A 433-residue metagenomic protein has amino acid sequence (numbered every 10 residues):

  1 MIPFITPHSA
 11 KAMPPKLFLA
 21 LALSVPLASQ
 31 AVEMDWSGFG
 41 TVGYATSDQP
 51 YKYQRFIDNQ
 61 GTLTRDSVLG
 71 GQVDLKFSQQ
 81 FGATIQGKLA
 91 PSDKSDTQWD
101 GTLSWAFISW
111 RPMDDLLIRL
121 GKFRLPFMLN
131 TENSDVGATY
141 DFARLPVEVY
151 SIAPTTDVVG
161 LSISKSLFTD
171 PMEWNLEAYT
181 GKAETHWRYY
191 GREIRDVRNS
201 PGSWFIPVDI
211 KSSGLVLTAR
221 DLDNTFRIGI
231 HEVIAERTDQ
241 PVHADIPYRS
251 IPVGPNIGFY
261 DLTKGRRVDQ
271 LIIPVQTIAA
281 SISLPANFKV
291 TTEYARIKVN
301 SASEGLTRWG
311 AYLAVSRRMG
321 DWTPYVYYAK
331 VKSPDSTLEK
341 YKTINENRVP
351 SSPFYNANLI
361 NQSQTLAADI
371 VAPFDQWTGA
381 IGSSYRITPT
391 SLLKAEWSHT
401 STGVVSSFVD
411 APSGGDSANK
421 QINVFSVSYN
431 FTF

Functional and structural regions predicted by a protein language model:
I2-Q30: Gram-negative bacterial Sec-dependent N-terminal signal peptides
A31-K52, N423: Transmembrane beta-strand segments of Gram-negative outer membrane beta-barrel proteins
E33-F39, G43, Q60-H186, S213 (+3 more regions): Outer membrane beta-barrel
G43-Q49, K88-K94, F127-L129, R144-V147 (+6 more regions): Sequence/structural signature of outer-membrane beta-barrel proteins
A45-S67, G191-W204, A411-G414: Surface-exposed strand-loop-strand hairpins of Gram-negative outer-membrane beta-barrel proteins
T62-L69, D100-S104, T155-V159, D209-S213 (+4 more regions): Residues that define the transmembrane beta-barrel architecture of outer-membrane proteins
Q86-L103, Y150-A153, I194-I210, S301-T307 (+1 more regions): Outer-membrane beta-barrel proteins
R111, I228-I234, V242-F433: Outer-membrane beta-barrel pore domains
